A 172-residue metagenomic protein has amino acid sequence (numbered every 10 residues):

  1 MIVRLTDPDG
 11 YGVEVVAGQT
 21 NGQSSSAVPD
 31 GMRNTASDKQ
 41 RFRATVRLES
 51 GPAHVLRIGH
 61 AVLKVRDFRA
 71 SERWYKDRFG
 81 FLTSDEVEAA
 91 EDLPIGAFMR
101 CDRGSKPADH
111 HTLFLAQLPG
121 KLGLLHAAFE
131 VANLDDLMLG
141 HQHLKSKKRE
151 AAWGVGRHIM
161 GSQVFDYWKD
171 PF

Functional and structural regions predicted by a protein language model:
M1-H54, A97-R100, K148-F172: Vicinal oxygen chelate
M1-Y11, I58-R66, L118-K145, Q163-D170: Vicinal oxygen chelate
V15-V16, W74-K76, S84, R100-D102 (+4 more regions): A structural feature that tracks compact, well-ordered secondary-structure segments with a strong bias toward
L56-I58, D92-P94, A108-H110, G120-L124: Short gly/pro-enriched beta-turn/loop segments at secondary-structure junctions
H60, K106-T112, H126, R157-I159: Histidine-centered active-site/metal-ligand motif
L63-H110: Core segments of cupin and vicinal oxygen chelate
R69, R73-R78, E88-A89, E130-A132 (+2 more regions): Double-stranded beta-helix
A89-E91, P119, R157-G161: A short beta-turn/loop motif at secondary-structure boundaries
